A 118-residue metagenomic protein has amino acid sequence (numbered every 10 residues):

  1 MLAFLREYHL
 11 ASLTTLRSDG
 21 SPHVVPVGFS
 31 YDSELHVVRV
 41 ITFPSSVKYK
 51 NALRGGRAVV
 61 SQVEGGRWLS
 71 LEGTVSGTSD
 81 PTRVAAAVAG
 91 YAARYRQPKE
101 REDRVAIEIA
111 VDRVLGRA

Functional and structural regions predicted by a protein language model:
M1-E7: Extreme N-terminal tail/first-helix region
Y8-P44, A58-V60, S70-L71: Short beta-strand segments
P44-S45, G65: A generic "binding-loop/recognition-motif" signal
G65-A118: Charged, gly/pro-rich active-site loop segments
